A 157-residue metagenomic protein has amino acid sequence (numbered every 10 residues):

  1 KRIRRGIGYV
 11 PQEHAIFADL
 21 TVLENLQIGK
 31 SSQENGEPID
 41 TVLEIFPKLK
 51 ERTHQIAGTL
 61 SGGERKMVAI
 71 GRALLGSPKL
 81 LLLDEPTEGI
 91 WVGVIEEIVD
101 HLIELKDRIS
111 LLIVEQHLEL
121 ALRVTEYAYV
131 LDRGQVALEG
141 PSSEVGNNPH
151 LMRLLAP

Functional and structural regions predicted by a protein language model:
K1-H14, I39, E51-H54, V145-M152: ABC ATPase NBD coupling module
D19-Q27, T53: Short coil-to-helix segment of the ABC ATPase nucleotide-binding domain corresponding to the Q-loop/switch region
I56-L60, E64: Conserved ABC ATPase signature
A73-L74: ABC ATPase C-loop
S77: Conserved catalytic motifs of ABC-family nucleotide-binding domains
L81-E85: Catalytic Walker B motif of ABC-type/P-loop ATPase nucleotide-binding domains
I95-R108: Helical segment within the ABC ATPase nucleotide-binding domain
